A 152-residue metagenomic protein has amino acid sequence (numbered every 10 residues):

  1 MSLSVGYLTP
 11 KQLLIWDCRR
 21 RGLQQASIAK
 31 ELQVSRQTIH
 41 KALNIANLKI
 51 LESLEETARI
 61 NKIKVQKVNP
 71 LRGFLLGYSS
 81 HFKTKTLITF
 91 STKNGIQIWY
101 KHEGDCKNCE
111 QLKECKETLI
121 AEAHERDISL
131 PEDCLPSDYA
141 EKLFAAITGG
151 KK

Functional and structural regions predicted by a protein language model:
M1-P10: Short, Lys/Arg-enriched anionic-surface-contact patches
K11-R19: Short alpha-helical "packing" element that flanks the helix-turn-helix/winged-helix DNA-binding module
G22-Q24: Residue-level signal for the short linker/turn that defines the boundary of a DNA-recognition helix
A26-S35, I39: Short alpha-helical "recognition helix" segments of helix-turn-helix
I39-H40, A46: Helix-turn-helix DNA-binding helix
I50-Q66: Short Lys/Arg-enriched helix C-cap and helix-to-coil transition segments that create basic nucleic-acid-contact patches
I63-P136: Helix-turn-helix/homeodomain-like alpha-helical modules used for DNA recognition and transcription-factor dimerization
L130-K152: Low-complexity intrinsically disordered segments
